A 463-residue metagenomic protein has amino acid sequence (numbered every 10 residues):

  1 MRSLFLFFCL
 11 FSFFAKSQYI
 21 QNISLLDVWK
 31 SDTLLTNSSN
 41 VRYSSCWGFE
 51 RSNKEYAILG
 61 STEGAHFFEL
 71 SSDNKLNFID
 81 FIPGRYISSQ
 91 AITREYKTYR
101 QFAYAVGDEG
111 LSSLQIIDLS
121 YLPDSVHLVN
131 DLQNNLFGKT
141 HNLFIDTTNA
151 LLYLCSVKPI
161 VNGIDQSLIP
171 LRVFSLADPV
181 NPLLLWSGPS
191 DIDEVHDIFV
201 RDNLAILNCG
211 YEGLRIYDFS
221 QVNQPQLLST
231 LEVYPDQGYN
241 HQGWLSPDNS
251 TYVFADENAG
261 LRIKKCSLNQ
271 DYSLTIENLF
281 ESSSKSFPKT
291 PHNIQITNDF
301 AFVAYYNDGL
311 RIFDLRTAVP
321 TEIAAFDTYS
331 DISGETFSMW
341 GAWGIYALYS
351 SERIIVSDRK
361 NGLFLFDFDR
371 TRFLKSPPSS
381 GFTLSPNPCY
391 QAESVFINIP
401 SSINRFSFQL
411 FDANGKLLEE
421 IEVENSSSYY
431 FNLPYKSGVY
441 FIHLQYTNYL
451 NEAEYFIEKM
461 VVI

Functional and structural regions predicted by a protein language model:
M1-I20, Y455-I457, I463: Bacterial Sec-dependent N-terminal signal peptides
C9-S17, S71, L410-D412, Y435-S437: Prokaryotic Sec-type signal peptides and long signal-anchor helices with extended Leu/Ile/Val-rich h-regions
F13-K16, R316, A392-S394, N448: N-terminal processing/targeting junctions
S17-F373: Feature marking well-ordered beta-strand scaffolds used for ligand recognition
K375-P377: Non-catalytic interaction/Regulatory regions outside core domains
S379-S385, C389-I463: C-terminal outer-membrane/trafficking sorting elements
